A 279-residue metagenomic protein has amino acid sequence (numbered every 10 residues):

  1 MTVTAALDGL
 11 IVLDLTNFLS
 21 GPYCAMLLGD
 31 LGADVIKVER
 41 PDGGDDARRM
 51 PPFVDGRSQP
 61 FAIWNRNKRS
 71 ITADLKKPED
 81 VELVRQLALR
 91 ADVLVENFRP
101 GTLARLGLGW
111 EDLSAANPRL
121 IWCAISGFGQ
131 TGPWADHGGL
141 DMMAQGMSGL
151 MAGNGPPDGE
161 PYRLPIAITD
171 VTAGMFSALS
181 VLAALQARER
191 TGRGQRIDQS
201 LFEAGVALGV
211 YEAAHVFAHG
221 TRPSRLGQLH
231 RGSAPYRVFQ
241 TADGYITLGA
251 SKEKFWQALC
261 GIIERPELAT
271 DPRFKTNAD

Functional and structural regions predicted by a protein language model:
M1-R193: N-terminal helix-loop segment corresponding to the beta1-alpha1 unit of nucleotide/adenylate-binding folds
D42, F128-G129, L201-V206, D243 (+2 more regions): Glycine-rich beta-alpha junction loops
G44-D46, F217-P223: Short Pro/Gly-enriched beta-strand edge/turn motifs at strand-loop
E96, Q199, L248-A250: Active-site-adjacent beta-strand anchor residues
Q130, D158-I166, E189-G205, S224-R231 (+1 more regions): Conserved Rossmann-fold dehydrogenase catalytic segment
G174-Q195, A207-A218, C260-D271: Oxidoreductase and adenylate-handling cofactor-binding alpha/beta cores
L229-D279: Aromatic-enriched alpha-helical interface/lid elements that frame and gate functional surfaces
